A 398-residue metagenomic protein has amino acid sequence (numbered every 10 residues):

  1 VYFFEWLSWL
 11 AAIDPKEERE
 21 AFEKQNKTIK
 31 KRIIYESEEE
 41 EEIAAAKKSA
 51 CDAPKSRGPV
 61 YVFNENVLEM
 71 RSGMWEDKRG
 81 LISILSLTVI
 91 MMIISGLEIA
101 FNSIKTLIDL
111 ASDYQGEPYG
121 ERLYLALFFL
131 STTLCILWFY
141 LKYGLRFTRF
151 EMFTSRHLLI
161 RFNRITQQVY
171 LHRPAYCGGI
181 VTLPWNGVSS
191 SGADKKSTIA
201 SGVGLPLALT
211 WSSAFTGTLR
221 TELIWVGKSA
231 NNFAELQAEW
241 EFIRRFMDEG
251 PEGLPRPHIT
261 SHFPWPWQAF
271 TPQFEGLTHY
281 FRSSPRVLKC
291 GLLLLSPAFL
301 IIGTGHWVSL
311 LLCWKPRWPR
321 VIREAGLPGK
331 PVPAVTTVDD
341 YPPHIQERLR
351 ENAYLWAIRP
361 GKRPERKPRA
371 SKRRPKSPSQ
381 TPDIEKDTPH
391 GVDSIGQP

Functional and structural regions predicted by a protein language model:
Y2-Y61: Short, non-transmembrane cytosolic segments of multipass membrane proteins
Y61-D77, L205-L209: Short, hydrophobic/proline-enriched secondary-structure or compact coil segments at domain edges
Y61-L68, I243-R244, G250-P285: Juxtamembrane amphipathic/hinge helix adjacent to a transmembrane helix
G73-S155, T271-P398: Alpha-helical transmembrane spans
H157-H172: Membrane-cytosol interface motif
Q168-Y170, C177-T198: Phosphoinositide-dependent membrane-docking surfaces
S189-T260: A membrane-cytosol interface segment of integral membrane proteins
A230-T260, P264-P266, P328-G329, P333-Y354 (+1 more regions): C-terminal interaction module
